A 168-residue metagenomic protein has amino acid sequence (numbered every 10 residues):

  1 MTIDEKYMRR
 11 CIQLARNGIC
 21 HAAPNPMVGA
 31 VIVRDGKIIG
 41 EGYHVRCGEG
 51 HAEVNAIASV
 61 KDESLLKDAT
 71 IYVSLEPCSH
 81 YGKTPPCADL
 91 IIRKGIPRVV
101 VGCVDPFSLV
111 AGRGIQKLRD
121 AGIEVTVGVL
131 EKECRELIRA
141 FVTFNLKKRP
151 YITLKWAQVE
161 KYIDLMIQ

Functional and structural regions predicted by a protein language model:
M1-H21, I38, E63, Y81-Q168: Zinc-dependent deaminase
P24-V28, G50, P150-I152: Short, basic and Ser/Thr-rich N-terminal targeting/leader segments
V28-G36, K155-W156: Short beta-strand scaffold segments in enzyme catalytic cores
K37, E41-Y43: Histidine-/acidic- and/or cysteine-rich, low-complexity loops and terminal segments associated with membrane
Y43, G50-H51, I71-L90: Local cysteine-cluster metal-coordination motifs and their immediate loop/turn environment, predominantly Fe-S cluster
R46-A58: A short, polar/charged loop-to-alpha-helix boundary motif
L65-A69: Short helix-loop-beta connector
